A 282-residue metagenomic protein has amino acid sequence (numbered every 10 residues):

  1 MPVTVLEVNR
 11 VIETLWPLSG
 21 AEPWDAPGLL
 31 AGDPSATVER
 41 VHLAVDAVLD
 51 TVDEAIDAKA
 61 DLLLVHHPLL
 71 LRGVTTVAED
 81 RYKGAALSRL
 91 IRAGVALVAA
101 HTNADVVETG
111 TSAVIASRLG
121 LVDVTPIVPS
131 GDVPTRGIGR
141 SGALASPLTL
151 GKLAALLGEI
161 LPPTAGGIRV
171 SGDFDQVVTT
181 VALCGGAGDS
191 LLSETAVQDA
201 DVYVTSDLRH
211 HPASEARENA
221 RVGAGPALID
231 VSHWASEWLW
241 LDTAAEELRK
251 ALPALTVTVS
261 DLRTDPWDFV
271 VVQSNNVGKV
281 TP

Functional and structural regions predicted by a protein language model:
M1-P282: Hydrophobic structural segments
